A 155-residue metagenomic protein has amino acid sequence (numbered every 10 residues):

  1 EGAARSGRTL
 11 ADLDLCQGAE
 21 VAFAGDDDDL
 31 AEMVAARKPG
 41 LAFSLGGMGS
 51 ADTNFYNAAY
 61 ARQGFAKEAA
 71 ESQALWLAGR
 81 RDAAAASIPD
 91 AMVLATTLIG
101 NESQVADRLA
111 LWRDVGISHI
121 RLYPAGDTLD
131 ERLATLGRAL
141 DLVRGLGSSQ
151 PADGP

Functional and structural regions predicted by a protein language model:
E1-P155: Active-site-adjacent structural elements that line small-molecule/cofactor binding pockets in enzymes
